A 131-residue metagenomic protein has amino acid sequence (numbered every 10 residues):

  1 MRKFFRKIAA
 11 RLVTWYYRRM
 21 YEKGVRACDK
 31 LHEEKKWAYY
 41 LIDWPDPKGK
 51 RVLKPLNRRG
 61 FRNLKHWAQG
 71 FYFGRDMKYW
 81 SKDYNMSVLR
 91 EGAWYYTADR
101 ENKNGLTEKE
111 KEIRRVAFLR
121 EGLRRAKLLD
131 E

Functional and structural regions predicted by a protein language model:
M1-K3, N104-L106, R124-E131: Short intrinsically disordered terminal tails
K3-R26, R58-R62, R75, E121-R124: Basic, mixed-charge low-complexity alpha-helical segments
Y16-A38, K109-R124: A short, charged, amphipathic alpha-helix used as a generic interaction element across diverse proteins
W37-A117: Acidic, low-complexity, intrinsically disordered interaction modules
